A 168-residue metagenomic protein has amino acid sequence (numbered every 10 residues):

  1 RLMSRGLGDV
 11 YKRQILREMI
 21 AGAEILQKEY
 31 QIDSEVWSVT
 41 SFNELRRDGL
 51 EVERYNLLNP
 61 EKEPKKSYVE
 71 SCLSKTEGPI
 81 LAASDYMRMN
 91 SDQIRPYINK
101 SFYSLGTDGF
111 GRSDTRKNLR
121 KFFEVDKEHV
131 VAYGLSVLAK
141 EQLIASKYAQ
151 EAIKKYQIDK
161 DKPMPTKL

Functional and structural regions predicted by a protein language model:
R5-L168: Thiamine diphosphate
